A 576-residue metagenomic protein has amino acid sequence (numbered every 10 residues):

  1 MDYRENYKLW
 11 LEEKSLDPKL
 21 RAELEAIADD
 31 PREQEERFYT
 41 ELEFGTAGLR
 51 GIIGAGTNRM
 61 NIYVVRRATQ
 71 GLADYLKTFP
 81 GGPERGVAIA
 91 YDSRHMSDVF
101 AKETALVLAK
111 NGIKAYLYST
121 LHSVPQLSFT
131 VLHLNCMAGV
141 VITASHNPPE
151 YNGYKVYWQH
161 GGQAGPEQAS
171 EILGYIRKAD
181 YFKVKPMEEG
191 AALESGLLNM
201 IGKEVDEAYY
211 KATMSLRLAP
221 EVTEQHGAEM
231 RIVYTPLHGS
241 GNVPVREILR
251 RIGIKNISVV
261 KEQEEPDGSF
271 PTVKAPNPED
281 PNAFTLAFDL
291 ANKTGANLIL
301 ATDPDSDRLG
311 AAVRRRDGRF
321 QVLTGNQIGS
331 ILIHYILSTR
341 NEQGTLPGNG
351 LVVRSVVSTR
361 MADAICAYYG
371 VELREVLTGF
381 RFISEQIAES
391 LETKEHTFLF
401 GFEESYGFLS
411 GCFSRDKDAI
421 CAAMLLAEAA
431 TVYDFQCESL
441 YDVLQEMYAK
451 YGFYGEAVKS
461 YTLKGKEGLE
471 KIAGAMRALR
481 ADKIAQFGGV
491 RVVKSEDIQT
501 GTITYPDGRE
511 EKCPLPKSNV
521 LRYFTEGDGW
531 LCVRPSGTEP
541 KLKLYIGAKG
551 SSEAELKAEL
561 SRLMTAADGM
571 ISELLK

Functional and structural regions predicted by a protein language model:
E5-T104, A192, G196-A228, S240 (+1 more regions): An N-terminal, well-structured beta->alpha segment
E33-L42, N152-T285, D289-A291: Gly/Ser/Thr-enriched, mixed-charge loops and adjacent short helices that form phosphate/oxyanion-binding elements
F38-N58, A144-N147, I232, P236-I248 (+4 more regions): Conserved phosphate/anionic-ligand binding catalytic regions in large, soluble enzymes, centered on
G86-D92, R231-Y234, L409, G547: Short glycine-rich or small-residue beta-strand-to-loop segments that form or flank ligand, phosphate, metal/Fe-S
A88-Y151, G253-G310: N-terminal small/polar loop signature for handling phosphorylated ligands or for N-terminal nucleophile
F100-L108, Y151-W158, V245, D307-N326 (+1 more regions): Short Gly/Thr/Asp-enriched flexible loops that form oxyanion-binding sites at enzyme active sites
Y157-M187, N326-G350, R354-I365, A419 (+1 more regions): Glycine-rich phosphate-binding loop plus the immediately following alpha-helix
N292, A296-L298, R319-Q321, R340-R534 (+3 more regions): Phosphate-binding and adjacent anionic-ligand microenvironments
